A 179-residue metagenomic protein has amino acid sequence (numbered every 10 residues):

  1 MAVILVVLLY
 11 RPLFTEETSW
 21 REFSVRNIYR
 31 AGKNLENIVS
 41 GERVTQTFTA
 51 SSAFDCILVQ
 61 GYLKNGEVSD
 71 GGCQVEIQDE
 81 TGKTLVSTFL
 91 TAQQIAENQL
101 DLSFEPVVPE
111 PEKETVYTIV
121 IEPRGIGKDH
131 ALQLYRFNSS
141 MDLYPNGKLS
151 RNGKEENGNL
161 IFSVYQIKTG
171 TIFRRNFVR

Functional and structural regions predicted by a protein language model:
M1-T81, Q94-D101, P106-V116, E122-R179: Beta-sheet-rich sandwich/jelly-roll-like modules and their strand-loop junctions
G82-F89: Surface-exposed loop/edge segments in extracytoplasmic proteins
